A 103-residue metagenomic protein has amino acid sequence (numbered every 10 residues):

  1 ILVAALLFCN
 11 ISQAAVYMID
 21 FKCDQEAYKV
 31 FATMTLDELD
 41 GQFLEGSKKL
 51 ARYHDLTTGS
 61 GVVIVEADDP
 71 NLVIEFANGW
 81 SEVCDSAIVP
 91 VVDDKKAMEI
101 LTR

Functional and structural regions predicted by a protein language model:
A4-S60, D68-N71, V92-R103: Short S/T/G/P-rich N-terminal loop/turn motif that feeds into the first structured element of a domain
Q13, E82-V83: A short, structural micro-pattern
M34-L36, V73-E82: Short amphipathic alpha-helices in soluble, non-transmembrane regions that often serve as interface/regulatory elements
V83-D94: Conserved short beta-strand edge segments in small beta-sheet-based binding/regulatory domains
